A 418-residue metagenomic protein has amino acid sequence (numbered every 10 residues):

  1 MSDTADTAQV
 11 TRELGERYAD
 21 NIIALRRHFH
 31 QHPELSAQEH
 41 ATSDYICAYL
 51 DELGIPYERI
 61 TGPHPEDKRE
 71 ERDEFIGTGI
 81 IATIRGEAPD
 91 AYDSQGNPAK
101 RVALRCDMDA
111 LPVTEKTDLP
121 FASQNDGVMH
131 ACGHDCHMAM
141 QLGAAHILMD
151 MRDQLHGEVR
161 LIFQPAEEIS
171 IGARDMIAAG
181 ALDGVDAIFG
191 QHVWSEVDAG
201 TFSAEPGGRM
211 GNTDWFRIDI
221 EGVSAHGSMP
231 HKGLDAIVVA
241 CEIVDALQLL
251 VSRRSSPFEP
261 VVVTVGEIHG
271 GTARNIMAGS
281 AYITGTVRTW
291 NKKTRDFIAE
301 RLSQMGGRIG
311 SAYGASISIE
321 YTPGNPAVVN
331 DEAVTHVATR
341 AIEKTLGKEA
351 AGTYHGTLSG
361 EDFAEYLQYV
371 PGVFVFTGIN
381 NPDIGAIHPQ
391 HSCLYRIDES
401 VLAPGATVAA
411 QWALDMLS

Functional and structural regions predicted by a protein language model:
S2-T4, C241-S418: Metal-dependent amide/peptide-bond hydrolase catalytic core, centered on the "pita-bread" metallohydrolase fold
D3-H130, A139-L142, H146-L155: Acidic/His- and Gly-rich active-site-bordering loop/insert found across diverse amide/peptide-bond hydrolases
G15, H40-C47, Q141, I237 (+5 more regions): Hydrophobic face of alpha-helices
H28-H32, A37, H130, H134-H137 (+3 more regions): Histidine-centered active-site/metal-ligand motif
F29, L50, L104, H134 (+8 more regions): Divalent metal-coordination and catalytic microenvironments
E66-R72, G79-I80, Y92, L111-V113 (+5 more regions): Histidine/acidic-residue-rich, glycine-tolerant segments that coordinate divalent metal ions
A103-R105, F216, F374-I379: Non-cysteine beta-strand/loop elements that form the S-adenosyl-L-methionine
